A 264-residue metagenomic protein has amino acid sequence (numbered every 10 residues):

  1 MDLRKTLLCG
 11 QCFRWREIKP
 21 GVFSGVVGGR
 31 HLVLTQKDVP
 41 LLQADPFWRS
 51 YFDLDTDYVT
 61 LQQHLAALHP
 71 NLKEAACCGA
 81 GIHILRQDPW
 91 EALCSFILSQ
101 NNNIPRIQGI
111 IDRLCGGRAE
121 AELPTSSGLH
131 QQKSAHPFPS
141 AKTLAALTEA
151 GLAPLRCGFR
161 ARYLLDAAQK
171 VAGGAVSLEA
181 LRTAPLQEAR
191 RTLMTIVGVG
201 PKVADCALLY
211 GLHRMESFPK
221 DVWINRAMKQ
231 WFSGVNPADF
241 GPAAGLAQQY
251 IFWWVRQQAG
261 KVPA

Functional and structural regions predicted by a protein language model:
M1-A264: HhH-family (HhH-GPD) DNA N-glycosylase catalytic core used in base-excision repair
